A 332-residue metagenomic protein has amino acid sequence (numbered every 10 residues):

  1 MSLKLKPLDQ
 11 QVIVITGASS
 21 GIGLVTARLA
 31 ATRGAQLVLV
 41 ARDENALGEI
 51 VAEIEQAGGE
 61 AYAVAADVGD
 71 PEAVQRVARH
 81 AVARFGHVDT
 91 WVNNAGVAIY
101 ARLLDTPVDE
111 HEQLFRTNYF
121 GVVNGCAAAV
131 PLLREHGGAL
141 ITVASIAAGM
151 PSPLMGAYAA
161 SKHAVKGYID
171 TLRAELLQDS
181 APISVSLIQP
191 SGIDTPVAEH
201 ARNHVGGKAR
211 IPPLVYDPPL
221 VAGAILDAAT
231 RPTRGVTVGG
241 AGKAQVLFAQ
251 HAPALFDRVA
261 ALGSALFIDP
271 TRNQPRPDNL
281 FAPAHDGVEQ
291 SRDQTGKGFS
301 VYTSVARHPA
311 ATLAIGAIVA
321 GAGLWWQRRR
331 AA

Functional and structural regions predicted by a protein language model:
V12, S19-S20: Conserved glycine-rich cofactor-binding loop
A35-E49: Conserved glycine-rich Rossmann-like NAD(P)H-binding loop of the short-chain dehydrogenase/reductase
E44, A65-R76, V108: The beta1-alpha1 cofactor-binding region of Rossmann-like NAD(H)/NADP(H)-dependent oxidoreductases
R102-L103, P107-E112: Substrate-binding pocket helix/loop in short-chain dehydrogenase/reductase
C126, S161: Active-site helix of classical SDR
S145: Residue(s) in the substrate-gating loop at a strand-loop-helix junction that position the organic substrate next
Q178-R272: SDR active-site lid
